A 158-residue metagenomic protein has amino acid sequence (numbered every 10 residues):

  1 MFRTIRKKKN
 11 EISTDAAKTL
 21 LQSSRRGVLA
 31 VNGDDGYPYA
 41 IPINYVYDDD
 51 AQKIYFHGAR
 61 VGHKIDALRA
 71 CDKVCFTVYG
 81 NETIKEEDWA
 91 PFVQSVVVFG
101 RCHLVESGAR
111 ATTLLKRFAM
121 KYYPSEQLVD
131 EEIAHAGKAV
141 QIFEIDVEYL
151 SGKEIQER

Functional and structural regions predicted by a protein language model:
M1-Q22: Extreme N-terminal tail/first-helix region
F2-K8, T83-R158: Charged, gly/pro-rich active-site loop segments
E11-I12, S23-V28, S125-L128: Short Pro/Gly-enriched beta-strand edge/turn motifs at strand-loop
L20-L21, A67-L68, F118: A generic structural signal for nonpolar/aromatic side chains embedded in well-ordered alpha-helices
S24-R60, F76: Short beta-strand segments
V28, Y55, C75, F99 (+1 more regions): Beta-strand secondary-structure signal
G58-H63, A119: Short, solvent-exposed aromatic-acidic interface loops
H63-P91: Helix-adjacent hinge/juxtasegments
